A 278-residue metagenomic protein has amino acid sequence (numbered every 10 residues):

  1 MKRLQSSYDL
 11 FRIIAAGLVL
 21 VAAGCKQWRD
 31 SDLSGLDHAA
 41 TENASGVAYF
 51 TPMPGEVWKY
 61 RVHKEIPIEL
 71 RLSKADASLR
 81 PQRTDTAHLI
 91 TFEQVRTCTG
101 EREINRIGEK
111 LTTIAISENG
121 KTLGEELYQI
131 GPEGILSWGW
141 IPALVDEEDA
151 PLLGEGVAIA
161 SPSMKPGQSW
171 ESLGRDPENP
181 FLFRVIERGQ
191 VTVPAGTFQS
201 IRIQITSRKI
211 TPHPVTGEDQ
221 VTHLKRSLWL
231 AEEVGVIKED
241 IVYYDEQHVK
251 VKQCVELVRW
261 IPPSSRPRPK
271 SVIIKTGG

Functional and structural regions predicted by a protein language model:
K2-I14: Bacterial N-terminal signal peptides that target proteins for export
A15-L20: Hydrophobic alpha-helical targeting segments used for export or membrane insertion
A22-G24: C-terminal motif of bacterial Sec signal peptides marking the signal peptidase cleavage site
K26-W28: Bacterial signal peptide processing site
D30-G278: Conserved functional acidic sites
